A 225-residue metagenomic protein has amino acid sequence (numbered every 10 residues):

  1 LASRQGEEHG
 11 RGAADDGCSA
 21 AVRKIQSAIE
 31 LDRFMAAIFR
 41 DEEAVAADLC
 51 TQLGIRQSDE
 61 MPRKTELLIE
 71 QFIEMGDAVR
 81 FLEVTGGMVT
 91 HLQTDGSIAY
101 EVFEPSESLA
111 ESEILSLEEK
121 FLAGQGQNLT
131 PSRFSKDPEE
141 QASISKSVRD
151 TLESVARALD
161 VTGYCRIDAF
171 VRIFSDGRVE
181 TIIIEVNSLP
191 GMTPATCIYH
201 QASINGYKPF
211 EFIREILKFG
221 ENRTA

Functional and structural regions predicted by a protein language model:
L1-R23: Rossmann-like NAD(P)H-binding beta-loop-alpha module
R4-E8, D77-V79, T94, R133-A225: ATP-dependent carboxylate activation and anion-phosphoryl transfer catalytic cores that bind Mg-ATP to form
D16-T130, S135, S143, R178-I182: Phosphate-binding site of ATP-dependent enzymes
